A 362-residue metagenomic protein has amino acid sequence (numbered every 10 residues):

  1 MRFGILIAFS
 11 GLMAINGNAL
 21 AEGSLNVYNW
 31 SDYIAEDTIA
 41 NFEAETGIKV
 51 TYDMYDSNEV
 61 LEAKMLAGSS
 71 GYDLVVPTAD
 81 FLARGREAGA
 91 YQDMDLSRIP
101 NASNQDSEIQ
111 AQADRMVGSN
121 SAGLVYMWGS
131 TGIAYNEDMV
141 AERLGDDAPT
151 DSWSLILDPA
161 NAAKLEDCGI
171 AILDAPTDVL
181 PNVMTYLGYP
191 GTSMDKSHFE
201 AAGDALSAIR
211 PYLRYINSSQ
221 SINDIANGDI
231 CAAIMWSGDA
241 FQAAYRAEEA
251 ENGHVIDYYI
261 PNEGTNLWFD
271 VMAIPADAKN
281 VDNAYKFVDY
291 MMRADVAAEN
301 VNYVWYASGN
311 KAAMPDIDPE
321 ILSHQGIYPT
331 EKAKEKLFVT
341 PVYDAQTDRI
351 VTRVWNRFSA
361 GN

Functional and structural regions predicted by a protein language model:
I15-A21: Sec/Tat signal peptide C-region and signal peptidase I cleavage site
E22-G85: Early extracytoplasmic/lumenal segment of secretory-pathway proteins
D73-V76, R214, C231-W236: Paired acidic/hydrophobic, glycine-rich loop segments that form the ligand-binding mouth/hinge of periplasmic-binding
V76, L82, R86-Y212, S219 (+1 more regions): Extracytoplasmic ligand-binding site segments that recognize negatively charged/polar headgroups
F81-R84, A232-G253: A ligand-binding cleft/hinge motif common to bilobed small-molecule-binding domains
F199-A208, R214, N252-A273: Periplasmic-binding protein-like
N223, E331-N362: Conserved C-terminal helix/tail region of periplasmic/extracytoplasmic solute-binding proteins
D270, P275-K336: Mature extracytoplasmic/periplasmic domains
